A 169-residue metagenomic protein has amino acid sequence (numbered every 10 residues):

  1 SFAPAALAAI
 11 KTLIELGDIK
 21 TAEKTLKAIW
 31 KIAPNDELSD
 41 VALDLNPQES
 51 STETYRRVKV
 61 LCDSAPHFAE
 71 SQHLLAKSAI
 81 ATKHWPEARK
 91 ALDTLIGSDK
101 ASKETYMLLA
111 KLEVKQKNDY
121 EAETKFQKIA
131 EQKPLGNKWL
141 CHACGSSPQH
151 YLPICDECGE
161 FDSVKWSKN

Functional and structural regions predicted by a protein language model:
S1-P153, E157, V164-N169: Repeat-based scaffolding regions
